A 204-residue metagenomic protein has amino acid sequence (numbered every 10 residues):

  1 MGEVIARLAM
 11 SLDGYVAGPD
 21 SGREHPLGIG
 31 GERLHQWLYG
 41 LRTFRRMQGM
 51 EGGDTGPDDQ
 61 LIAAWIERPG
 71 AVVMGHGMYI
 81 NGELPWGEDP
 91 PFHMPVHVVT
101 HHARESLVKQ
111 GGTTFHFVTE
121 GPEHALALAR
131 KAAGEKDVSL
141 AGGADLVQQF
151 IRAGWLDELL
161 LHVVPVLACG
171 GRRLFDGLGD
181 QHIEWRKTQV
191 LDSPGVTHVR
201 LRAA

Functional and structural regions predicted by a protein language model:
M1-A204: Enzymes that bind and transform nitrogen-containing heteroaromatic metabolites
